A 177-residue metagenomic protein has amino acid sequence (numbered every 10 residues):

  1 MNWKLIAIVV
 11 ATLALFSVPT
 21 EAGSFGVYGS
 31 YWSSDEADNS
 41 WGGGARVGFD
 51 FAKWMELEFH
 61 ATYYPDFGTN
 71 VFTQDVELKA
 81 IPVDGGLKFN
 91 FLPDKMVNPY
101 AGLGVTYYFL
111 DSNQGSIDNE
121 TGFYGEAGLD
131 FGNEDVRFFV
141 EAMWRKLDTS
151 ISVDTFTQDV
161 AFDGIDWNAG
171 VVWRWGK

Functional and structural regions predicted by a protein language model:
M1-A7: Bacterial N-terminal signal peptides that target proteins for export
A7-L15: Bacterial N-terminal signal peptides
F16-A22: Sec/Tat signal peptide C-region and signal peptidase I cleavage site
A22-Y31: Transmembrane beta-strand segments of Gram-negative outer membrane beta-barrel proteins
Y31-G44, D118-E120: Surface-exposed strand-loop-strand hairpins of Gram-negative outer-membrane beta-barrel proteins
G48-F123, F131-F138, N168-A169, W173-K177: Gram-negative (and chloroplast) outer-membrane scaffold detector with strong preference for beta-barrel transmembrane
V71-T73, S152-D159: Solvent-exposed loop segments that connect transmembrane elements
I81-V83, R145, S152: Outer-membrane beta-barrel porins/channels
